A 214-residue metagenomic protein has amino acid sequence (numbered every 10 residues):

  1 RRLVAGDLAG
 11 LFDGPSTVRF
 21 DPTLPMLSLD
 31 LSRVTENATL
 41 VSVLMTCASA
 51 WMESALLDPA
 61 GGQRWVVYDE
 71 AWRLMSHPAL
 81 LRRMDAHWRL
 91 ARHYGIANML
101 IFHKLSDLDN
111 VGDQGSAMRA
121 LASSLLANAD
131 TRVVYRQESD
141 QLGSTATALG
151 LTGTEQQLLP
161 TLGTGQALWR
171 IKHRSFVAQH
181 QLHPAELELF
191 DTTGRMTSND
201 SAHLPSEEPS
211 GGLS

Functional and structural regions predicted by a protein language model:
R1, L8, F12, L105 (+6 more regions): Generic structural signal of hydrophobic/aromatic residues within well-ordered alpha-helices of folded domains
R1-I96, L100, L158, A167-K172: P-loop NTPase motor domains
S16, G165-W169, M196, L213-S214: Compositionally biased, intrinsically disordered low-complexity regions
L44-T46, A148-G150, H183-A185, R195-N199: Short intrinsically disordered coil segments
P78, D85-H183: Conserved ATP-driven motor cores of ASCE-family P-loop NTPases powering translocation/secretion/packaging/pilus
E186-F190: C-terminal alpha-helical "lid" subdomain
T192-S214: Acidic, low-complexity intrinsically disordered tails
